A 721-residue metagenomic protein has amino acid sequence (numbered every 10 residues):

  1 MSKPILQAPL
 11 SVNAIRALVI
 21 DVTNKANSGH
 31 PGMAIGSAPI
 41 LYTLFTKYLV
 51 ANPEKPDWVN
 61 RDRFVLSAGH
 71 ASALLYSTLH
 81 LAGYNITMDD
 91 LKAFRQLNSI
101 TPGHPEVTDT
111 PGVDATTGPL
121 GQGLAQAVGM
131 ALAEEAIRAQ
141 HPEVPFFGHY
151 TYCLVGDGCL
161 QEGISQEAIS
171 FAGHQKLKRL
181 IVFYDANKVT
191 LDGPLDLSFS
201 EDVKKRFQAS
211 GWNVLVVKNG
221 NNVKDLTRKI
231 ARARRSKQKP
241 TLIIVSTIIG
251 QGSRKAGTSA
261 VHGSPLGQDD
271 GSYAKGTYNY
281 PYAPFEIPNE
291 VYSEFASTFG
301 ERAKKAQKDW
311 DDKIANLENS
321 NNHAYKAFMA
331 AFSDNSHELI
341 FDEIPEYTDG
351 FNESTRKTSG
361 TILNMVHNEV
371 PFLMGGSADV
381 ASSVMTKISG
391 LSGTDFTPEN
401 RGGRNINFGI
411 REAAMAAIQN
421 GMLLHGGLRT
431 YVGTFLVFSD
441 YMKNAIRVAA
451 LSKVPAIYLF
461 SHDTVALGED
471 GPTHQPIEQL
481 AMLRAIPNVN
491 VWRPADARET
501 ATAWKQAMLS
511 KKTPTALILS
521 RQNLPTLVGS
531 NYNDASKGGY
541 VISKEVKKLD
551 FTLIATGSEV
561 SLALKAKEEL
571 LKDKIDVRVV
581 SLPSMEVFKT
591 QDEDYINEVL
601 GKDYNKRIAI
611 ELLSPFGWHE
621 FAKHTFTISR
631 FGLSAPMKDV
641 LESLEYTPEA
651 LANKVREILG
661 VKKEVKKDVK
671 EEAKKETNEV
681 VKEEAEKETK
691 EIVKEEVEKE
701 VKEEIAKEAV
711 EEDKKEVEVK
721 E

Functional and structural regions predicted by a protein language model:
I5-A17, L49-A51, T87-D109, S382-T397 (+2 more regions): Acidic-glycine-rich active-site phosphate/pyrophosphate-binding loop
A26-A38, F64-H70, R95, P105-Q126 (+9 more regions): Active-site nucleophile and cofactor-binding loops and adjacent substrate-binding regions of central metabolic enzymes
G36-H174, K387-I388, M422: Cofactor-binding active-site loop characterized by glycine-rich and histidine/acidic residues
N60, T241, T247-G252, A256-D334: Terminal amphipathic helices with adjacent charged low-complexity linkers/tails
Y84-A93, A172-D185, Q208-W212, A450-V465 (+1 more regions): A glycine-rich helix N-cap at a beta->alpha junction
Q96-T108, Q126, L132, A136-G148 (+4 more regions): Thiamine diphosphate
I314-P455, D534-Y540, G557, L571 (+1 more regions): Non-catalytic terminal/interface segments that mediate subunit docking, oligomerization, and allosteric communication
K690, K694-E721: Long, low-complexity, intrinsically disordered segments
